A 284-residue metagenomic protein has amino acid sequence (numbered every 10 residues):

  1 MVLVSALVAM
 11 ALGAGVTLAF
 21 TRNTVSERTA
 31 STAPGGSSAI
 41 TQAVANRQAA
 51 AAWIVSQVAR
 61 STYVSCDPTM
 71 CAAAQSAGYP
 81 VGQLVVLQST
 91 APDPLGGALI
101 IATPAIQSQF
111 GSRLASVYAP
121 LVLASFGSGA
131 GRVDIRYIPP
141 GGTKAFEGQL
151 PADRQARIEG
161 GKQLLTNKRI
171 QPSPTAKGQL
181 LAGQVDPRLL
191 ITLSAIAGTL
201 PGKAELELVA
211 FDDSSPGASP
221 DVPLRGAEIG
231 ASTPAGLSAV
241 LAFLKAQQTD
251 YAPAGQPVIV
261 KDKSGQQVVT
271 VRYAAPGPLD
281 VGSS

Functional and structural regions predicted by a protein language model:
M1-A9: N-terminal export and membrane-targeting signals
L12-S38, Q42: C-terminal region of N-terminal signal peptides and the immediate post-cleavage residues of exported proteins
A33-S65: Membrane-embedded, lumen/periplasm-facing catalytic core of multi-pass transferases that use lipid-linked donors
V58, P92-G96, G129: Extracellular/periplasmic catalytic domains that process cell-envelope and extracellular macromolecules
V58-Y79, P187, T199-P201: Secreted/periplasmic proteins that engage bacterial cell-wall peptidoglycan
D67-I100: Extracytoplasmic
L87, G97-S284: Aromatic/acidic, Gly/Pro-rich catalytic loop(s) in extracytoplasmic/lumenal soluble domains of multi-pass membrane
